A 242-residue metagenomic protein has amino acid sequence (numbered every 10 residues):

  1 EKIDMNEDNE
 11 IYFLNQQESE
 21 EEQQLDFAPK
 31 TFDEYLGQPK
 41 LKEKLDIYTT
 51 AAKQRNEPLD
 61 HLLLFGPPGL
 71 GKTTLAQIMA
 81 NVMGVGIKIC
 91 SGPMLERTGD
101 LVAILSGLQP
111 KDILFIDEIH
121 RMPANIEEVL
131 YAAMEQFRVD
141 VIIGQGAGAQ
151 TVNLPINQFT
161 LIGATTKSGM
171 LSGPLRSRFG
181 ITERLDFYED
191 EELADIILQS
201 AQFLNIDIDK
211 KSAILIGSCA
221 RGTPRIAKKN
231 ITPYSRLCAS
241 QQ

Functional and structural regions predicted by a protein language model:
M5-Q23: Interdomain "pre-motor" coupling segment immediately N-terminal to P-loop NTPase/helicase cores
E20-F65, V102, I231: Pre-Walker A (pre-P-loop) alpha-helix and adjacent loop at the N terminus of AAA/AAA+ ATPase modules, a conserved
D46-K53, L95-E118, N125, G146-N153: Conserved alpha-helical scaffold flanking the Walker A/P-loop in AAA+ ATPase domains
K53-Q54, L59-C90, I104-Q109: Walker A/P-loop
T98, D112-I142, S168-R178: Conserved AAA+/SF3 P-loop NTPase catalytic/coupling segment centered on the Walker-B
G144-A164: AAA+/SF3 P-loop NTPase mechanochemical coupling elements
M170-F203, K210-L215, K229: Conserved AAA+ ATPase core "coupling" helix
I214-S218, R225-S240: C-terminal helical "lid" of AAA+/P-loop NTPase domains
